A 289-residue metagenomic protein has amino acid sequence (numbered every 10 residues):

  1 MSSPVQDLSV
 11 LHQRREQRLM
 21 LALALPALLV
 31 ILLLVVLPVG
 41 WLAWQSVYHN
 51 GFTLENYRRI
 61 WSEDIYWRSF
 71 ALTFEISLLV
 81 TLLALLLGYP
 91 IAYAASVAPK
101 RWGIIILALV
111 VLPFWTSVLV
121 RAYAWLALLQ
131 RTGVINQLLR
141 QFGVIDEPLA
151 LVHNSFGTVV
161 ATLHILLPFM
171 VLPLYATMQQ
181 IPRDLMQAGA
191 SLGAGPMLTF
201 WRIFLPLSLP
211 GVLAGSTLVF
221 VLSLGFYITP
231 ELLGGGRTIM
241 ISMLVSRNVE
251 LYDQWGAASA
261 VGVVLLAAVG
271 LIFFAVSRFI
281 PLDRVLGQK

Functional and structural regions predicted by a protein language model:
S2-D7, L11, A22, Y175-A190 (+1 more regions): C-terminal transmembrane helix and the adjacent membrane-cytosol boundary/short C-terminal tail of inner/organellar
V5-L8, L79-V111, D184-M186, F274-R278: Transmembrane-helix boundary motif in ABC transporter permease subunits
Q6-Q17, Y57-Y66, P230-R278: Interhelical loop and adjacent transmembrane-helix boundary motif in polytopic membrane transport permeases
Q13, L21, W44-L82, E147-P148 (+1 more regions): Periplasmic/extracellular loop-to-transmembrane helix junction in inner-membrane transport proteins
Q13-L21, A71, R101-I104, S155-G157 (+1 more regions): Amphipathic cytosolic juxtamembrane alpha-helices at the membrane-cytosol interface of multi-pass membrane transporters
L25-L34, L82, L112, H164 (+3 more regions): Transmembrane alpha-helices
L29-D64, R68, L128-G133, G235-G236 (+1 more regions): Short membrane-interfacial helix/loop motifs at transmembrane-helix boundaries
L54, A122-L163, M197, L233-R237: Membrane-interfacial helix termini and adjacent extracytoplasmic/periplasmic loops of multi-pass transporters
